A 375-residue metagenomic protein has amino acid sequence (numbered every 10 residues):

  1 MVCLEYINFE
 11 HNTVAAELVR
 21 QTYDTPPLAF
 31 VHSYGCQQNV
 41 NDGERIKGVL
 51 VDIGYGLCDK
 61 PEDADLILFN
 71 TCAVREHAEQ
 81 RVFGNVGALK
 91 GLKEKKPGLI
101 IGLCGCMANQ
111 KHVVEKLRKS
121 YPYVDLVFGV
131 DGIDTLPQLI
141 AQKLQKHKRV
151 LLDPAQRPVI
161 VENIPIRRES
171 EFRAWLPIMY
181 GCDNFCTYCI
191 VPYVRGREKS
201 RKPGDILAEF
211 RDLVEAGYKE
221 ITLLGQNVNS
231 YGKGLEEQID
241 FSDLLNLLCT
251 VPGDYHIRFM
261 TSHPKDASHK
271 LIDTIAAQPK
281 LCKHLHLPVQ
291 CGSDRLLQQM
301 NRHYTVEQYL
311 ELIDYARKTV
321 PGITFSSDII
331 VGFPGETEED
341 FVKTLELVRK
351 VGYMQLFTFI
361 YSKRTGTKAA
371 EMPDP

Functional and structural regions predicted by a protein language model:
M1, M372-P375: Terminal RNA-binding accessory module
M1-Y231, K270, L285, E307-K318 (+2 more regions): Proteins enriched for Cys/Gly/acidic motifs involved in redox and nucleic-acid/cofactor modification
F83-G87, P203-G204, E237-D243, T305 (+1 more regions): Charged helix-capping and loop-helix junction motifs
I101-L103, Q110-H112, V214-E338: Conserved SAM/AdoMet-binding glycine-rich loop
K119-Y121, K143-K146, I239-F241, I275-A276 (+2 more regions): Short, hinge-like loop/turn segments at secondary-structure boundaries
G253, Y353, K368: Conserved N-terminal phosphate-binding loop of PLP-dependent enzymes in the Aspartate aminotransferase
L297-M300, K368-M372: Short acidic, glycine/proline-rich loop/turn micro-motifs
E336-K343, L347-Y353, R364: Contiguous mid-protein beta-loop-alpha structural module that forms a pocket-lining wall or clamp of enzyme active
